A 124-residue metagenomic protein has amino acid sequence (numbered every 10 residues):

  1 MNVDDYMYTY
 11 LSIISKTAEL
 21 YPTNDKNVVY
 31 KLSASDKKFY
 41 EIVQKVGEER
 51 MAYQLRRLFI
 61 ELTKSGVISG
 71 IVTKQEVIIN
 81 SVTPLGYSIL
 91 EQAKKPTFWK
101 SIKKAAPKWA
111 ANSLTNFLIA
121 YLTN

Functional and structural regions predicted by a protein language model:
N2-V46: Short amphipathic alpha-helical interface segments
V3-M7, T23-V28, E48, A52 (+4 more regions): Alpha-helix N-cap/helix-initiation sites
M7-L11, Y53-R56, P84: Non-catalytic, well-ordered alpha-helical scaffold segments
I14-T17, L62, I89-A93: Generic structural signal for hydrophobic core residues of well-folded globular domains
V46-G66, V77: Short amphipathic alpha-helical interaction segments
S69-G70: Short beta-strand "wing" residues that participate in macromolecule-binding interfaces
V77-W109: Short, amphipathic alpha-helical interaction segments positioned at domain boundaries
S101-N124: C-terminal single-pass membrane-anchor helix
